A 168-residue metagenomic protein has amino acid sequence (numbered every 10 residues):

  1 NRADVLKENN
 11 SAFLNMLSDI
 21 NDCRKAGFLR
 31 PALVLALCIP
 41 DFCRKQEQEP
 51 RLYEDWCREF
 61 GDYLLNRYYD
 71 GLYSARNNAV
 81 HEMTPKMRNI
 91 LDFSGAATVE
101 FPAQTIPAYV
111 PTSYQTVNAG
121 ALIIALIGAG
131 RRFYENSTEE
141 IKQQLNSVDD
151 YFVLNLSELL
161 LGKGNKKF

Functional and structural regions predicted by a protein language model:
N1-F28: Charged alpha-helical initiation segments
E8-S11, R51-L52, N118: Secondary-structure junction/capping motif
S11-L14, S18, C38-D41, S74 (+2 more regions): Generic structural signal for well-ordered, non-membrane alpha-helices
F13, A32, Y69-L72: Hydrophobic packing residues in well-ordered alpha-helices of helical domains and bundles
D19-E59: Short, contiguous, well-structured surface segments enriched in hydrophobic/aromatic residues
D62-L159: Long, charged low-complexity segments
